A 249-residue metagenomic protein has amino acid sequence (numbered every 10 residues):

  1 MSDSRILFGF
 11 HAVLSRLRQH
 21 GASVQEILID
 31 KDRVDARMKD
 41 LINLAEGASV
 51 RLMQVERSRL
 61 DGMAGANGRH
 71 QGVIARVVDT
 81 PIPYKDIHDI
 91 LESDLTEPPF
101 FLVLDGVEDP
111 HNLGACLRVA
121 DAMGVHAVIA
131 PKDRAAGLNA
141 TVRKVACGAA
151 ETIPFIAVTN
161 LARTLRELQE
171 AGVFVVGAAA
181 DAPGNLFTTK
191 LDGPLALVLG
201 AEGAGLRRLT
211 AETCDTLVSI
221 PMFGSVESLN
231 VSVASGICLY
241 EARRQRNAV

Functional and structural regions predicted by a protein language model:
M1-E92: N-terminal positively charged helical leader segments and presequences
S15, A22, I29, M38-K39 (+1 more regions): RNA substrate-binding interface of SAM-dependent RNA methyltransferases
M53, A127-P131, S219: Short hydrophobic alpha-helical runs that function as membrane-insertion/retention elements
S58-M63, P81-I82, L161-L165, G184 (+1 more regions): A short acidic, often aromatic-flanked loop/helix-cap motif at beta-alpha or helix-coil junctions that lines enzyme
M63-V78, A146-A150, P154-V158, D192-G200: Short basic, glycine-rich beta-strand/loop surfaces that mediate nucleic-acid
A122, R143-A149, R208-V249: Structured adenosyl-cofactor binding patch, chiefly the S-adenosyl-L-methionine
V176-N230: Active-site/ligand-binding-proximal alpha/beta "capping" segment
